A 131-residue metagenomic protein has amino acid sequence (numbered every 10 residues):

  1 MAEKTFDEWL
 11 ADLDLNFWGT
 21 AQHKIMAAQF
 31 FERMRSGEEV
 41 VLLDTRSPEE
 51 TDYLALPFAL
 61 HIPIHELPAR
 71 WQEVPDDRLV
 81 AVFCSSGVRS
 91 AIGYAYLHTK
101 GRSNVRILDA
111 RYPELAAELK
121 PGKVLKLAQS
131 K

Functional and structural regions predicted by a protein language model:
M1-V41, P48-L79, V88-K131: Rhodanese-like catalytic fold shared by cysteine-dependent sulfurtransferases and DSP/PTP-type phosphatases
V82-C84: Short, surface-exposed ligand- or partner-binding patches at beta-edge/loop junctions that are enriched in aromatics
